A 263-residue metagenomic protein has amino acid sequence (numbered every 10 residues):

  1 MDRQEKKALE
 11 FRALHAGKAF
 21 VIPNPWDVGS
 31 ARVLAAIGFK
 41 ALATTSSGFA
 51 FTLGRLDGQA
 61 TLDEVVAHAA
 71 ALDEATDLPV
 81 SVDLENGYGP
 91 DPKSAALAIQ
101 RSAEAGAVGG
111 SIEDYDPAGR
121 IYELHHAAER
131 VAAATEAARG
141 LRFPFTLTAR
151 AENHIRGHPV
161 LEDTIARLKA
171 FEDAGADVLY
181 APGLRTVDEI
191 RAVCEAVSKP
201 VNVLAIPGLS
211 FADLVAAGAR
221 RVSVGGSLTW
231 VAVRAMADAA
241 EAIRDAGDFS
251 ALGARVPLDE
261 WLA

Functional and structural regions predicted by a protein language model:
D2, F11, S227-A263: Extended, intrinsically disordered, low-complexity segments
D2-V82, G87-V224, W230-D238: Alpha/beta enzyme core
